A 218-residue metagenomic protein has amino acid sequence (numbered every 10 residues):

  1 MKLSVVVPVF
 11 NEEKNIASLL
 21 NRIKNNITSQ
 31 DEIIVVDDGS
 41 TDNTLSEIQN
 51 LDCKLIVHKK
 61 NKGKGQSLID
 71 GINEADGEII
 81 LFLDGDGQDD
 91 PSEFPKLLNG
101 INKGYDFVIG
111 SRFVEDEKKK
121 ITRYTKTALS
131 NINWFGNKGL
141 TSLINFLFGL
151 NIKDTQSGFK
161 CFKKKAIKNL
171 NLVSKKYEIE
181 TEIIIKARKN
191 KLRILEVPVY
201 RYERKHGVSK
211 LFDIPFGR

Functional and structural regions predicted by a protein language model:
K2-S4, E32, E182: Cell-envelope/extracellular polymer assembly enzymes that use nucleotide-activated donors
E12-N15, S40, K64, D90: Donor nucleotide-sugar binding loop of glycosyltransferases
E12-N25: Short, well-formed alpha-helical segments that are part of the catalytic scaffolds of diverse glycosyltransferases
D31-I34, L45-E74: Conserved donor nucleotide-binding strand/loop of the catalytic core
D37-L45, G87: A conserved acidic beta->alpha catalytic loop
K60-E74, Q88-Y177, R204-I214, R218: Acceptor/aglycone-binding surface of glycosyltransferases and processive sugar-polymer synthases
I80: Short aromatic/hydrophobic "clamp" motif used to bind/position activated sugar donors
L150-N151, L172-K175, I184-Y202: Catalytic donor-sugar/metal-binding loop of nucleotide-sugar-dependent glycosyltransferases
